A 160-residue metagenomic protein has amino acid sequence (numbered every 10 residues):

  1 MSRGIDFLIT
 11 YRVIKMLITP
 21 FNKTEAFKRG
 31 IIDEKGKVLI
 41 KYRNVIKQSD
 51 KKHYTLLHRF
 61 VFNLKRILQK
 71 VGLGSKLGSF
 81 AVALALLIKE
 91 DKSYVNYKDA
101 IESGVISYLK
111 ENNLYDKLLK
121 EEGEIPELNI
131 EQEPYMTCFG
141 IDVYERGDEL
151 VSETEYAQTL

Functional and structural regions predicted by a protein language model:
R3, F7-R12, I46-L160: Linear-motif-rich, low-complexity cytosolic tails and juxtamembrane regions
V13-E34: Short acidic, Pro/Gly- and aromatic-enriched capping/linker segments at domain boundaries
